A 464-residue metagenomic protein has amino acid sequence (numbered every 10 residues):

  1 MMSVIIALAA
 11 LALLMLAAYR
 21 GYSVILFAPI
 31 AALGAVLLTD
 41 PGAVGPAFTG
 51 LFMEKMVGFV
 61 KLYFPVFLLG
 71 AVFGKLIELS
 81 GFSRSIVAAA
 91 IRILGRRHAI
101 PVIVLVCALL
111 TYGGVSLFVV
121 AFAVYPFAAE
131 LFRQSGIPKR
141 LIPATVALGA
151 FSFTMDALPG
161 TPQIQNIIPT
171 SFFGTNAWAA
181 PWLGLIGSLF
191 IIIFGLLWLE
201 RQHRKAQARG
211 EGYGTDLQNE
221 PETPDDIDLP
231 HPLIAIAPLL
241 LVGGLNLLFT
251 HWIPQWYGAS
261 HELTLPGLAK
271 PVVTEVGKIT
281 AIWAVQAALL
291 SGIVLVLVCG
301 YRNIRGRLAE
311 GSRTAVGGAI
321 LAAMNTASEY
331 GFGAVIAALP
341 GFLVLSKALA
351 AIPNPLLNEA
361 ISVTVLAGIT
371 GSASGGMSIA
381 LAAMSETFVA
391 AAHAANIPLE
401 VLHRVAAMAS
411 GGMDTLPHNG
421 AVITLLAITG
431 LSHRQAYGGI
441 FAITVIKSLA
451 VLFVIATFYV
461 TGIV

Functional and structural regions predicted by a protein language model:
I6-A18, P29-L38, F67-V72, V106-T111 (+8 more regions): Hydrophobic core segments of alpha-helical transmembrane domains in multi-pass membrane transport and ion-translocation
A7, T39, W182-G311, I428-T429 (+4 more regions): Long, contiguous bundles of hydrophobic transmembrane helices that form the permeation core of multi-pass
R20-V24, V60-Y63, G74-R84, L110-A123 (+5 more regions): Short helix-coil transition sites and intra-membrane helix breaks within transmembrane domains of multi-pass
L26-P29, F48-R84, L109, V276-G341: Core transmembrane alpha-helical segments of multi-pass membrane transporters/permeases
F64-G70, I93-E130, A323-G331, I352-A390: Hydrophobic alpha-helical transmembrane segments of multi-pass integral membrane proteins, predominantly secondary
A71, S85-V87, V119-L131, G160-F172 (+2 more regions): Re-entrant/interfacial helical elements at transmembrane boundaries that shape and gate the permeation pathway
A90, L94, L425-I446: Interfacial loop-to-transmembrane junctions
R97-L110, I137-T154, A180-L185, L189 (+2 more regions): Alpha-helical transmembrane segments of multi-pass membrane proteins
